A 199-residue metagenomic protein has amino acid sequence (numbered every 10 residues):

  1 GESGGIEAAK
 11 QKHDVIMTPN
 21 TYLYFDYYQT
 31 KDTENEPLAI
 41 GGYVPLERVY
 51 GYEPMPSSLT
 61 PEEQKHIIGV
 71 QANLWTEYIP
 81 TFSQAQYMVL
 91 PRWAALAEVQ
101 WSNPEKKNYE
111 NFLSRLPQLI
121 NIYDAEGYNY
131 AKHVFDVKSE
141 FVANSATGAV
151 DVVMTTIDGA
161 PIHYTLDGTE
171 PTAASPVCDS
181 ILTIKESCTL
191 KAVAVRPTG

Functional and structural regions predicted by a protein language model:
G1-A149: Flexible, acidic glycine-rich loops studded with aromatic residues
K107, L113-G199: Short, compositionally stereotyped local motifs that mark structural "simplifiers"
